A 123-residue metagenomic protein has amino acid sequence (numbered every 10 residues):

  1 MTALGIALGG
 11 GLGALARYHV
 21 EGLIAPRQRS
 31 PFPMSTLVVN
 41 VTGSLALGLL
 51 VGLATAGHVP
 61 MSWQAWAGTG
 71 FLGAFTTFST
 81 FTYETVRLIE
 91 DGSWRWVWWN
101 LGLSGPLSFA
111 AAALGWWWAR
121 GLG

Functional and structural regions predicted by a protein language model:
M1-G123: Membrane-interface helix-loop junctions in multi-pass transporters/channels
